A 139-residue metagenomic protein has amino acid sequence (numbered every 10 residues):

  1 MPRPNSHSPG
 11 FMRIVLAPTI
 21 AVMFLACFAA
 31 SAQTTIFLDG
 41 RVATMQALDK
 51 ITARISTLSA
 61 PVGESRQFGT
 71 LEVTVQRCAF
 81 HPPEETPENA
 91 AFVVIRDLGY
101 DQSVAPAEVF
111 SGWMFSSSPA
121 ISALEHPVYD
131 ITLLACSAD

Functional and structural regions predicted by a protein language model:
P2-N5, P9-I14, A30-D139: N- and C-terminal low-complexity/disordered segments
A17-C27: Bacterial N-terminal signal peptides
